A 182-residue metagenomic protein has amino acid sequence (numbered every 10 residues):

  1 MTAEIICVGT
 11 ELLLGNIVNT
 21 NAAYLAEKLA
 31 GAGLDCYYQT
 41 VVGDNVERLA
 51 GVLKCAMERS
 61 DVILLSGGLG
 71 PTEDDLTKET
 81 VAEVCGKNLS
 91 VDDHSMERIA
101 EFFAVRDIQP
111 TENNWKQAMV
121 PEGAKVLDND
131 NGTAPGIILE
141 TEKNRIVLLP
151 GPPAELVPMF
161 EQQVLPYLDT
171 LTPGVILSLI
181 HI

Functional and structural regions predicted by a protein language model:
T2-A32, Y38-Q39: Glycine-rich phosphate/diphosphate-binding loop of Rossmann-like nucleotide-binding domains
V8-T10, L65-E73, P150-G151: Glycine-rich beta-strand-to-loop/alpha-helix junction loops that act as flexible
Y38-R48: Short beta->alpha junction loops
R48, D75-L171: Proline/glycine-rich low-complexity loops and linkers
S60: An anion/phosphate-binding loop that grips the pyrophosphate of nucleotide cofactors and donors
T172-S178: Conserved Rossmann-fold dehydrogenase catalytic segment
I180-I182: Conserved small/polar residues in nucleotide/adenosyl-binding loops
